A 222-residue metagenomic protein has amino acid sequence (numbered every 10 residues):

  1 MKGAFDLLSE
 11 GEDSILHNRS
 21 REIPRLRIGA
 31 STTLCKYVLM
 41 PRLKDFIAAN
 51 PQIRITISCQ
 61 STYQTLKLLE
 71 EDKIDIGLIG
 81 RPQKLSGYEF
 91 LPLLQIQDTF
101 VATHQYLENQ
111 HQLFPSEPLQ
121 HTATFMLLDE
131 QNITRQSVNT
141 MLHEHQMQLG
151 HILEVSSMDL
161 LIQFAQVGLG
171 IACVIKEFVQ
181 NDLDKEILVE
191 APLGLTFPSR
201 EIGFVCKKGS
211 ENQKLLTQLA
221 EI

Functional and structural regions predicted by a protein language model:
M1-H17: Alpha-helical "hinge/linker" immediately C-terminal to small N-terminal DNA-binding modules
I23-S86, Q146, V155: Central regulatory/effector-binding core of bacterial HTH transcription factors
R25-G29, G77, M126, A172 (+1 more regions): Short, well-ordered beta-strand segments
V38, V189-I222: A late-sequence structural motif
S61-T65, E70, G80, T134 (+1 more regions): Hydrophobic hinge/microswitch elements
G87-D129: Flexible hinge/capping segments at coil-to-helix
E89-T99, D184-S199: Short beta-strand->loop
E108-H111, A123-H145, N212-K214, A220: Secondary-structure junction motif
